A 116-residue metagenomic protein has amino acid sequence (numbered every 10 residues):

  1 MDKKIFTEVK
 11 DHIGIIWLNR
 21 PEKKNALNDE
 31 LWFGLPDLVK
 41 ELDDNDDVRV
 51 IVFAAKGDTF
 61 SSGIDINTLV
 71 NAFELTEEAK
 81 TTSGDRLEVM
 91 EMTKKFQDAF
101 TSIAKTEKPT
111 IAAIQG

Functional and structural regions predicted by a protein language model:
M1-K56: Conserved CoA-thioester-binding segment of acyl-CoA-metabolizing enzymes
W17, F73, A104-E107: Conserved functional loop/turn residues at catalytic and ligand-binding sites
N19, I64, Q115: Histidine-centered beta-alpha loop that forms part of the nucleotide-sugar donor binding/catalytic region in diverse
A55-D98: Glycine- (often His-adjacent) and acidic-residue-rich active-site loop that binds/positions the CoA thioester
K95-G116: Glycine-rich beta-to-alpha active-site loop
